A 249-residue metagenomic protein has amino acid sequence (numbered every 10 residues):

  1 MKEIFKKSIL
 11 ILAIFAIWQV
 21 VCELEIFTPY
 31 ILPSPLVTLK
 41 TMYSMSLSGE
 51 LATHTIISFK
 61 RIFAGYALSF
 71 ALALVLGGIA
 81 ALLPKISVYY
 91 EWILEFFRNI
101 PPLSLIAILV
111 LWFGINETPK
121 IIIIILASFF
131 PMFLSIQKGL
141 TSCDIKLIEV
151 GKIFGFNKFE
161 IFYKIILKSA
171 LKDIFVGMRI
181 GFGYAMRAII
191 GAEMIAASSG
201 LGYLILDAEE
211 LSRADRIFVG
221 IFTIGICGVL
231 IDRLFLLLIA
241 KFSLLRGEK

Functional and structural regions predicted by a protein language model:
F5, I9-I17, A52, I56 (+5 more regions): Hydrophobic alpha-helical transmembrane segments of multipass integral membrane proteins, especially permease/channel
L24-A67: Periplasmic/extracellular loop-to-transmembrane helix junction in inner-membrane transport proteins
T53-R61, L111-P131, A170, R216-G220: Loop-to-helix entry region at the N-terminal start of transmembrane alpha-helices in multi-pass membrane transporters
A71, V75-L111, I124, L134-K138 (+1 more regions): Cytoplasmic-entry segments and transmembrane alpha-helices of multi-pass inner-membrane transporters
I122, L126, K158-G191, D215 (+2 more regions): Transmembrane alpha-helices
L140-K146, V150-A170, E210: Short helix-to-coil transition segments within interhelical loops that connect adjacent transmembrane helices
G202-L238: Hydrophobic alpha-helical transmembrane segments of polytopic membrane proteins
L236-K249: Short cytosolic juxtamembrane segments of multi-pass membrane proteins
